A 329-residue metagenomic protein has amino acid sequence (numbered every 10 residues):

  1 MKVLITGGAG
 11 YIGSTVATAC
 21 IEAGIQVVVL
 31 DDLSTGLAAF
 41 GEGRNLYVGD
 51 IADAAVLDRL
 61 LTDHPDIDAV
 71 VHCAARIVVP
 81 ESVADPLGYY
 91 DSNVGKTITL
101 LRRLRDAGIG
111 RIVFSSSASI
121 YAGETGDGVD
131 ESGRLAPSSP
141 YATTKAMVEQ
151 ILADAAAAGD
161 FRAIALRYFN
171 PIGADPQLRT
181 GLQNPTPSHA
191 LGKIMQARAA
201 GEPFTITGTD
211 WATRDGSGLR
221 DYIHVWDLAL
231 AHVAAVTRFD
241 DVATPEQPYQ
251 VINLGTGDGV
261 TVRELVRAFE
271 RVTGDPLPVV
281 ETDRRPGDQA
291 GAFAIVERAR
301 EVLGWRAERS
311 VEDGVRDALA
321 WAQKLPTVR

Functional and structural regions predicted by a protein language model:
M1-R167, P171-A174: N-terminal Rossmann-like NAD(P)+-binding domain of SDR-like oxidoreductases, especially those catalyzing
A38, F169-A190, A200-R220: Short, flexible, glycine-rich and Lys/Arg-enriched loop motifs at helix boundaries that contact anionic partners
A55, G95-T99, A146, Q150 (+4 more regions): Short, contiguous clusters of charged residues that form electrostatic/catalytic patches at enzyme active sites, used
Y90, S138-A146, T180-G192, D221-Y222 (+1 more regions): Short-chain dehydrogenase/reductase
R102-R103, A153-D154, M195-A199, T237: Alpha-helical segments that scaffold the active site and NAD(P)H-binding pocket of short-chain dehydrogenase/reductase
R198-R329: C-terminal substrate-binding subdomain of Rossmann-fold SDR/epimerase-dehydratase oxidoreductases
